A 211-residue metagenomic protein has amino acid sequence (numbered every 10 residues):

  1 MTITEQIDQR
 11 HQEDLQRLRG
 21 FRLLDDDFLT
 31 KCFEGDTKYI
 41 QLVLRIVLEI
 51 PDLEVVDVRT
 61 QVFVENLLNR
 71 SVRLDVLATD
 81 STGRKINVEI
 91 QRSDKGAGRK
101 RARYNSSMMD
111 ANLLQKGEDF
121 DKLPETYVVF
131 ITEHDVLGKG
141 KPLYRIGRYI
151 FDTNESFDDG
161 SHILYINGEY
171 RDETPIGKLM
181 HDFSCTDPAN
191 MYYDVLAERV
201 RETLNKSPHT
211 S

Functional and structural regions predicted by a protein language model:
M1-S211: Elongated, amphipathic alpha-helical interaction scaffolds
